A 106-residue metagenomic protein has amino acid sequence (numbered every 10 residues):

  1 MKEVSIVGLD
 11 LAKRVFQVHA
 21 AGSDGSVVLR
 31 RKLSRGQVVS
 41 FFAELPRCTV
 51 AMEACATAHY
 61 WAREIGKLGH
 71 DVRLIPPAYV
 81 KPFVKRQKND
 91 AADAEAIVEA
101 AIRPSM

Functional and structural regions predicted by a protein language model:
M1-M106: Phosphate- and other anionic-substrate recognition elements at nucleic-acid/protein interfaces
